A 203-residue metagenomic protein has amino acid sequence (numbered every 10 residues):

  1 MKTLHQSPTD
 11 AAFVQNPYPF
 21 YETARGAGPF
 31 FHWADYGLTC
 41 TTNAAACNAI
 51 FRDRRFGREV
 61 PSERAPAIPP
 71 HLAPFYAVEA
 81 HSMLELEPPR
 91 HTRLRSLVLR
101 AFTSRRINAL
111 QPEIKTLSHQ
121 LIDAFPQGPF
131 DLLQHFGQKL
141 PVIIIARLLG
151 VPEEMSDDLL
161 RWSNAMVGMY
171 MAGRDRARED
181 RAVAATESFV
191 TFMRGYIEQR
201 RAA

Functional and structural regions predicted by a protein language model:
M1-L133, I143-L160, N164-R174, D180-A184: Active-site substrate-recognition loop segments, prototypically the cytochrome P450 B′-helix/B-C loop
Q134-L140, A203: Short acidic alpha-helix initiation/capping motifs at coil-to-helix transition points, especially at protein N-termini
T186-A203: Conserved cytochrome P450 catalytic core segment spanning the I/J/K helices
